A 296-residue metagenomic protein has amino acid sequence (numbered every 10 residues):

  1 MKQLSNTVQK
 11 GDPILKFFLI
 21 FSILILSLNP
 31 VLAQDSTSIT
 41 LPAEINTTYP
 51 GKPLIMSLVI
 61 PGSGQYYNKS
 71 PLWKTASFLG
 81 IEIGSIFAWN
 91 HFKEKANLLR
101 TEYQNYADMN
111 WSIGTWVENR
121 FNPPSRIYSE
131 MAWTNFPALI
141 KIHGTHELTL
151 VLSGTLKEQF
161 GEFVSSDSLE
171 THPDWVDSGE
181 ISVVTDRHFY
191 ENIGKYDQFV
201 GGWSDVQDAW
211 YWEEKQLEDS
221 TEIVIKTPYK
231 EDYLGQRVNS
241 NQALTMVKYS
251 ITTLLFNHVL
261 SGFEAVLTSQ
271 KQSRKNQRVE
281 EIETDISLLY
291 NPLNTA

Functional and structural regions predicted by a protein language model:
K2-V8, A33-K52, L58, Y106-L234 (+2 more regions): Replace "edges of transmembrane helices
F18-S27: Bacterial N-terminal signal peptides
K52-L54, K74-T75: Alpha-helical scaffolds flanking conserved acidic
L54-Y66, I81-F87, H258-S261: Hydrophobic, aromatic-rich membrane-embedded alpha-helical segments
Y66-L72, F87-N97, L260-R274: Short hydrophobic alpha-helical membrane-entry/anchor segments
A76-G80: Central hydrophobic cores of alpha-helical transmembrane segments in multi-pass integral membrane proteins
K95-D108: Alpha-helical transmembrane signal-anchor/signal-peptide segments
